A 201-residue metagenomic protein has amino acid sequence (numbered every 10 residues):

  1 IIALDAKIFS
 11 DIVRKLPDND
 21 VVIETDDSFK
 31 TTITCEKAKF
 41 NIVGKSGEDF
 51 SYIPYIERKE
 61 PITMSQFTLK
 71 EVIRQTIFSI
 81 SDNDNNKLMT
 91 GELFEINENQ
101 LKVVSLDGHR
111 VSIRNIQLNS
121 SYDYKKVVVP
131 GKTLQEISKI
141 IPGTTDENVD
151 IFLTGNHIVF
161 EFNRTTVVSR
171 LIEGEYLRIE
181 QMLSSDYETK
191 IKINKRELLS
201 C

Functional and structural regions predicted by a protein language model:
I1-C201: Structural preference for solvent-exposed beta-strand-turn elements and adjacent flexible terminal/loop segments within
